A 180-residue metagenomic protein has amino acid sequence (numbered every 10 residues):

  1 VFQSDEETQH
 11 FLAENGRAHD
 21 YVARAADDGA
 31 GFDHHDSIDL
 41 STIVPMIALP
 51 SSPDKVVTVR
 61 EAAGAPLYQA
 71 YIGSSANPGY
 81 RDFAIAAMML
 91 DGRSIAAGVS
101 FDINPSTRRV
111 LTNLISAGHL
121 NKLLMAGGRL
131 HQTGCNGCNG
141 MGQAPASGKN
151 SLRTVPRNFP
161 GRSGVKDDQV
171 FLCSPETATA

Functional and structural regions predicted by a protein language model:
V1-A180: Fe-S-dependent hydro-lyases/dehydratases of central metabolism
